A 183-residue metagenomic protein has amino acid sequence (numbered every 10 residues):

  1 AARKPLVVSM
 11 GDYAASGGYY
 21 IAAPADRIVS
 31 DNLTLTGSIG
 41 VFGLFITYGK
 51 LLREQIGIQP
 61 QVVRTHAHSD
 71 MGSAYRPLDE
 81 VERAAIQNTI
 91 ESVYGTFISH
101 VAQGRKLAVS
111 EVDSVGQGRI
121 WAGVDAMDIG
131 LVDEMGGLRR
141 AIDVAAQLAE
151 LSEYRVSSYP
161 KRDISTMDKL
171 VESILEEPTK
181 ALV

Functional and structural regions predicted by a protein language model:
A1-I120, E150: Conserved catalytic cores of soluble enzyme domains, especially glycine-rich substrate-binding beta-alpha loops
I28-S30, V132-L138: Short acidic-hydrophobic, aromatic-tinged amphipathic segments that line or gate anion-handling sites
N88-T89, K161-V183: Intrinsic disorder and flexible/low-complexity segments
V112-M135, A145: Active-site-proximal helix/loop microenvironment of the serine DD-peptidase/beta-lactamase transpeptidase fold
R140-Q147: A ligand-binding cleft/hinge motif common to bilobed small-molecule-binding domains
Q147, S152-K161: C-terminal recognition in membrane/secretory proteostasis and scaffolding
